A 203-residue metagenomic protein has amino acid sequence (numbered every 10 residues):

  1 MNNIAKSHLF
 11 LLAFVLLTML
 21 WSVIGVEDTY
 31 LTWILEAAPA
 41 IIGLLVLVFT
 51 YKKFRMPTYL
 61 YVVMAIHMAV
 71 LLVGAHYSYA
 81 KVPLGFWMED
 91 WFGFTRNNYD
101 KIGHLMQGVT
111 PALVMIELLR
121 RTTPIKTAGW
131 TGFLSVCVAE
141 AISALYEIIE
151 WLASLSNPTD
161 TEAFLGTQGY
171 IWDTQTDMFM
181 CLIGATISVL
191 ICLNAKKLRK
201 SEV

Functional and structural regions predicted by a protein language model:
M1-A13: N-terminal membrane topogenic signal
N3-I4, L193-V203: Membrane-interface capping segments at transmembrane-helix boundaries
T18, S22, M64-G74, L113 (+2 more regions): Alpha-helical transmembrane segments of multi-pass membrane proteins
W21-I34, L45-F54: Short, hydrophobic transmembrane alpha-helix segments
T29-W33, L84-G85, Y99, S143-L182: Interfacial helix-loop-helix junctions of multi-pass membrane proteins
T32-A38, T95-M115, I171-T186: Membrane-interface loop-to-helix entry segments
I42-Y51, M106-T122, L155-T159, F179-A195: Membrane-interfacial alpha-helical segments at the cytosolic side of multi-pass membrane proteins
T123-E140: Internal alpha-helical transmembrane segments of multi-pass membrane proteins
